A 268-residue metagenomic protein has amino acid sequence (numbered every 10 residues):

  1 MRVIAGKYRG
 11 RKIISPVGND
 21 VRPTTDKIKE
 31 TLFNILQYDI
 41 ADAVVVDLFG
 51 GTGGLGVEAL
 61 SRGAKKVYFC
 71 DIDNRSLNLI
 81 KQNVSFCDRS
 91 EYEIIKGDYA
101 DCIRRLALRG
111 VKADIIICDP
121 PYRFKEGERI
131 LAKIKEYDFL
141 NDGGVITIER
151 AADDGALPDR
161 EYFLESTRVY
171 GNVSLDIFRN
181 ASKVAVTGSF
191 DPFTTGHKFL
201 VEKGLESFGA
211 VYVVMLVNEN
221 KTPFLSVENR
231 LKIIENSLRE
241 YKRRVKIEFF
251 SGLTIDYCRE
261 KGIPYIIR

Functional and structural regions predicted by a protein language model:
M1-A181: Class I S-adenosyl-L-methionine-dependent methyltransferase catalytic core
S182-R268: Nucleotidyltransferase catalytic core that binds NTPs
